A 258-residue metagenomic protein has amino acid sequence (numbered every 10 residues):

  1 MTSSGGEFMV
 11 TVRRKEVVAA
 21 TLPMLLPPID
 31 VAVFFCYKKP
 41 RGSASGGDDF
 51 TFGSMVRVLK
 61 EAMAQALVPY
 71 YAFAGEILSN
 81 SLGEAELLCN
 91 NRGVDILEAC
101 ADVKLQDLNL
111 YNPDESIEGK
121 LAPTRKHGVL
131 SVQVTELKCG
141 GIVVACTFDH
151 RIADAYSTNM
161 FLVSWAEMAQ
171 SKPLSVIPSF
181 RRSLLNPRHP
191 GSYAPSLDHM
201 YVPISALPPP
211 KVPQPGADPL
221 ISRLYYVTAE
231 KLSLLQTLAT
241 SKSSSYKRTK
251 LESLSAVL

Functional and structural regions predicted by a protein language model:
T2-G5, T11-R14, F34-L258: Soluble acyl-CoA-dependent acyltransferase catalytic core bearing the H(X)4D motif
F8-M9, L22: Coiled-coil-like amphipathic alpha-helices with heptad-repeat character
E16-P40: N-terminal ordered "arm"
